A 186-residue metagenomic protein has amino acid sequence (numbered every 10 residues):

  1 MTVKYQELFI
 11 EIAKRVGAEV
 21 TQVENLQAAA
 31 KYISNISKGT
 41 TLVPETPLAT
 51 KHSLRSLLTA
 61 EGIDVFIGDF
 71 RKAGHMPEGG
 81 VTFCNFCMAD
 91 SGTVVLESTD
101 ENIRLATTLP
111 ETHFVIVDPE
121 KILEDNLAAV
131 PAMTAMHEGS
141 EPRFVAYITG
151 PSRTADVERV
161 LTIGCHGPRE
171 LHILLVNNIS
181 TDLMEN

Functional and structural regions predicted by a protein language model:
M1-N186: The feature marks the mature, well-folded catalytic cores of soluble enzymes
